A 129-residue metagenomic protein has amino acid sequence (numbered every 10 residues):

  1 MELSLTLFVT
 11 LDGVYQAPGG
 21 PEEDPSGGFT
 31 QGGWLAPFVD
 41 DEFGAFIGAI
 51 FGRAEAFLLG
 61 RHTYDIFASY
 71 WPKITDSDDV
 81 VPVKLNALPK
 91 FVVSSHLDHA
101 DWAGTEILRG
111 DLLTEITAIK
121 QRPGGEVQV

Functional and structural regions predicted by a protein language model:
M1-Q128: Portal/gating segments that form or line small-molecule/metal binding sites
